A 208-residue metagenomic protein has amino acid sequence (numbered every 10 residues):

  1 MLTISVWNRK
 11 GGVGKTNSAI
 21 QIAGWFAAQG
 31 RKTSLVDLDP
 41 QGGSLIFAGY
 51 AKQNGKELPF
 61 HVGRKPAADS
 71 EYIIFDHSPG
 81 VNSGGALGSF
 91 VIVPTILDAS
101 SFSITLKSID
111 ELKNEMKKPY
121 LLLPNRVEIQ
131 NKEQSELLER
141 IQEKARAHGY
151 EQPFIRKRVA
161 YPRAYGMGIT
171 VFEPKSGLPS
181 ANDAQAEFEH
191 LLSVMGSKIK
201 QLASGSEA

Functional and structural regions predicted by a protein language model:
L2-V13, I20, G24-A86, Y165-G166: P-loop/Walker-type NTP enzyme "switch/lid" segment
K32-T33, I73, V91, P119-Y120 (+1 more regions): Hydrophobic anchor at the start of a short beta-strand that flanks the dinucleotide cofactor-binding loop
G80-D98: Inter-motif core of Ras-like GTPase G domains
I96, Y120-S135, P153-G166: G-domain G4 guanine-recognition motif of GTPases
F102-N125: Conserved C-terminal guanine-recognition region of P-loop GTPase G domains, centered on the G4
L106-K107, Q134-I141: Charged helix-capping and loop-helix junction motifs
E139-E173: Beta-strand-loop-alpha "switch" segments that mediate conformational coupling across diverse proteins
R163-L192: Inter-lobe coupling/hinge region of RecA-like P-loop helicase motors
